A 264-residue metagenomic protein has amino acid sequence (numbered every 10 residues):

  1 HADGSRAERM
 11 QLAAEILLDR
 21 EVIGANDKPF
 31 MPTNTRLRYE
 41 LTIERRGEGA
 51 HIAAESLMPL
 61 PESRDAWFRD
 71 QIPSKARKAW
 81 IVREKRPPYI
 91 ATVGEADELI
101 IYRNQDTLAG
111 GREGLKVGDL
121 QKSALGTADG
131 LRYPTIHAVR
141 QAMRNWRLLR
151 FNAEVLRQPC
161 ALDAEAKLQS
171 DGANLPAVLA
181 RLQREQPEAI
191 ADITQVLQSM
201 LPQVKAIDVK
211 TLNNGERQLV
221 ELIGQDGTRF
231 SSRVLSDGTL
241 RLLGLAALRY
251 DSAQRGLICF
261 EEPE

Functional and structural regions predicted by a protein language model:
H1-G4, L57, V209: Short amphipathic beta-strand and strand-loop transition segments with alternating hydrophobic
D3-A7, Y250-A253: Conserved catalytic network of the ASCE P-loop NTPase/AAA+ motor domain
R9-A13, R36-R38: Intrinsic-disorder/low-complexity, polar/charged segments enriched in Ser/Thr/Lys/Arg/Asp/Glu/Gln
M10-L12, R147, E216-V220: Short beta-strand micro-motifs in enzyme catalytic cores
A13-V22: Generic short beta-strand segments
I23-A191, Q195: Electropositive, glycine-dotted interaction segments that contact anionic polymers or phosphate-rich ligands
N174, Q195-E264: Conserved ABC ATPase signature
